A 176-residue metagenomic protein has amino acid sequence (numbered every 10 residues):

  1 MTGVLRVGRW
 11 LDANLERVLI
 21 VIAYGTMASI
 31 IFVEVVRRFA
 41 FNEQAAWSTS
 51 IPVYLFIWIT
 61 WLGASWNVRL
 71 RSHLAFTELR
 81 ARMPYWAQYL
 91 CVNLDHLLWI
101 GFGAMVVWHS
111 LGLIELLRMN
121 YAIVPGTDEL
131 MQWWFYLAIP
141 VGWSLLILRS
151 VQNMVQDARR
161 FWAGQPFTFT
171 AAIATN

Functional and structural regions predicted by a protein language model:
M1-N176: Alpha-helical transmembrane segments and membrane-interface helix-loop junctions in multi-pass membrane proteins
